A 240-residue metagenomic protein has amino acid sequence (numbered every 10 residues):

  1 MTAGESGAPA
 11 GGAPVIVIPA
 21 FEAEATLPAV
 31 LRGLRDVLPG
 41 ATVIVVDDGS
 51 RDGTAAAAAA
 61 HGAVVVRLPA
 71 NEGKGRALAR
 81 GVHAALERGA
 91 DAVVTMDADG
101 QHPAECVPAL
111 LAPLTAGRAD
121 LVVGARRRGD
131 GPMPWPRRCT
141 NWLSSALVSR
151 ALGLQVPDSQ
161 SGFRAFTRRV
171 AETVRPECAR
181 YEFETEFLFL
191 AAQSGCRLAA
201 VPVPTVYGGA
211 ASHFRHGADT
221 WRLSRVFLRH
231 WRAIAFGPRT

Functional and structural regions predicted by a protein language model:
A13-V15, T42, E186: Cell-envelope/extracellular polymer assembly enzymes that use nucleotide-activated donors
E22, D48-G49, E72, G81: Conserved short acidic donor-positioning loop in nucleotide-sugar-dependent glycosyltransferases
E22-D36: Short, well-formed alpha-helical segments that are part of the catalytic scaffolds of diverse glycosyltransferases
A25-A29, D52-H61: Acidic helix N-cap motif at the loop->helix transition within catalytic regions of sugar-transfer enzymes
D47-A55, G100: A conserved acidic beta->alpha catalytic loop
A70-E87, A104-Y181, Y207-S224, F236-P238: Acceptor/aglycone-binding surface of glycosyltransferases and processive sugar-polymer synthases
A90-D99: Short beta-strand-to-loop acidic/aromatic patch adjacent to the donor-nucleotide binding site
Q155, E177-A179, L188-V206: Catalytic donor-sugar/metal-binding loop of nucleotide-sugar-dependent glycosyltransferases
